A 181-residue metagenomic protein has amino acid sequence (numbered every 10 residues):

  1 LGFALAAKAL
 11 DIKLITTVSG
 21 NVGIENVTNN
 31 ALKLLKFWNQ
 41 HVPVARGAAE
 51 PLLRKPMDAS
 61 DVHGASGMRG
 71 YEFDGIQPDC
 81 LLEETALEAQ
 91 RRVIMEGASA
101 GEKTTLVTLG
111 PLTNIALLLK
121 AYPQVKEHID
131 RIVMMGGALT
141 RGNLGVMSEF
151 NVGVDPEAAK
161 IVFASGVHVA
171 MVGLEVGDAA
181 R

Functional and structural regions predicted by a protein language model:
L1-R181: N-terminal acidic, glycine/proline-rich low-complexity segments
